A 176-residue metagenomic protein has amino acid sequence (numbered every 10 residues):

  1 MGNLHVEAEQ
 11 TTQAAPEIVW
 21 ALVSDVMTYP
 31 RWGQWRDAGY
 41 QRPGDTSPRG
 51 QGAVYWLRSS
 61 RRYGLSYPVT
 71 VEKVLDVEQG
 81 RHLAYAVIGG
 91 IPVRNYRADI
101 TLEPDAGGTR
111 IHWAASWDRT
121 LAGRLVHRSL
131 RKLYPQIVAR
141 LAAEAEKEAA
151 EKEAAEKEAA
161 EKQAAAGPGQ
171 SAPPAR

Functional and structural regions predicted by a protein language model:
M1-S47, P173-R176: Hydrophobic ligand-binding cavity/cleft-lining segments
N3-E9, V54, V69, H82 (+2 more regions): Intrinsic-disorder/low-complexity, polar/charged segments enriched in Ser/Thr/Lys/Arg/Asp/Glu/Gln
A8-Q10, V69-L75, V87-G89, Y96-P104: Hydrophobic/aromatic beta-strand elements that line small-molecule binding cavities or substrate pockets in beta-rich
T12-A14, I91, P104, W117-R119: Beta-strand elements of well-folded, non-transmembrane domains
A15-E17, L75-R81, T101-R110: A short, structured loop/turn motif at beta-sheet edges
P30-R31, Q41-G90, R140-K152, A166-P168 (+1 more regions): Glycine-rich portal/gate segments that line the openings of hydrophobic small-molecule binding cavities
Y67-P68, V93-A98, L121-H127: A short, polar/proline- and glycine-enriched secondary-structure boundary/capping micro-motif
R110, A114-K157, E161-R176: A conserved amphipathic terminal alpha-helix motif
